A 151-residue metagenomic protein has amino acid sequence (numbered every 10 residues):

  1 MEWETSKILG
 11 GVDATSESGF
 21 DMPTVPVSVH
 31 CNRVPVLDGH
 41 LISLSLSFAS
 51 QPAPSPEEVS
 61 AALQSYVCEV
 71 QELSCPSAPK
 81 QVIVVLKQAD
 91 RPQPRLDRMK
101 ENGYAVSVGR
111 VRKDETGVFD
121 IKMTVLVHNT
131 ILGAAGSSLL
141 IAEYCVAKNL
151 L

Functional and structural regions predicted by a protein language model:
M1-K122: C-terminal substrate-binding/catalytic lobe of Rossmann-fold NAD(P)-dependent oxidoreductases
A105-L151: NAD(P)-dependent Rossmann-like dehydrogenase/reductase catalytic/cofactor-binding core
